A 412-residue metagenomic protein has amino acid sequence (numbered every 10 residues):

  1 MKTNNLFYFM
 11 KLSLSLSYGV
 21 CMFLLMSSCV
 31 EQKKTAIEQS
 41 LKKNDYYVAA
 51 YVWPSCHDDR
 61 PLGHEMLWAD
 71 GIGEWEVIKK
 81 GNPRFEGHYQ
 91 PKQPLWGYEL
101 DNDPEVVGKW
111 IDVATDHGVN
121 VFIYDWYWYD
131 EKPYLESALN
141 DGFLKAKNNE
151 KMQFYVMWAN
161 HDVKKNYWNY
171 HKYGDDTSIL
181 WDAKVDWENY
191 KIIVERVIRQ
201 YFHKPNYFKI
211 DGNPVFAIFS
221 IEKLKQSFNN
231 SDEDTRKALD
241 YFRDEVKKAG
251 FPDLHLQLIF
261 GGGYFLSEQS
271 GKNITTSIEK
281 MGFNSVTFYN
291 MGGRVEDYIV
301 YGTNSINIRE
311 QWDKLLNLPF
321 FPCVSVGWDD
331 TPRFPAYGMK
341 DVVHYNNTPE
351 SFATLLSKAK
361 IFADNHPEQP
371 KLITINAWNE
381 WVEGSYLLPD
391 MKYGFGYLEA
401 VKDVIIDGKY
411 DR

Functional and structural regions predicted by a protein language model:
K2-S17: Bacterial N-terminal signal peptides that target proteins for export
S27-S28: C-terminal motif of bacterial Sec signal peptides marking the signal peptidase cleavage site
I37-R412: Glycan-processing catalytic domains of CAZymes
